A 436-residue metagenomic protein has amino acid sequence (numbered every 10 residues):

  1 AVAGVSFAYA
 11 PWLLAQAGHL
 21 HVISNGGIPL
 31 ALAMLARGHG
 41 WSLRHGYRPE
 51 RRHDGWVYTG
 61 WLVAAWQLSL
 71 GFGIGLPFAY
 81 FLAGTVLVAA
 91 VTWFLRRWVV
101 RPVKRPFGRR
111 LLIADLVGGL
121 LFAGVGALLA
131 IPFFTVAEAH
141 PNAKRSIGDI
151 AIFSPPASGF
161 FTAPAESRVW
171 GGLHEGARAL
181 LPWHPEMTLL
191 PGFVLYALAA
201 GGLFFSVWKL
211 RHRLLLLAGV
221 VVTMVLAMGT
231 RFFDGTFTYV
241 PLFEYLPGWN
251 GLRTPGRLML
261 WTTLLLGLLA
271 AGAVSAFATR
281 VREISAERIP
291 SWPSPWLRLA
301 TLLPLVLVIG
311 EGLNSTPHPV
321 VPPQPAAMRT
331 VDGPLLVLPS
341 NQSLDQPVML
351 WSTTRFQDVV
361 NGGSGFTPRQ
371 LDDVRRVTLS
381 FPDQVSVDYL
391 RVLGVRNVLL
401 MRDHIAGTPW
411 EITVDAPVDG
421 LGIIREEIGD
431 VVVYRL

Functional and structural regions predicted by a protein language model:
A1-F94, D115, F122, G126 (+1 more regions): Membrane-embedded helix bundles of polyisoprenyl
V22-A31, A79, V194-L195, L258-L269: Membrane-embedded alpha-helical segments of multi-pass membrane proteins, especially the transmembrane helices
V63, R101-I131, I147-I152, A218-V222: Hydrophobic alpha-helical membrane-interfacial segments at the cytosolic entry of transmembrane helices
L95-L116, A199-T238, E287-P295: Membrane-interface helix-loop-helix junctions at transmembrane boundaries of multi-pass membrane enzymes, predominantly
D115-A123, L268-E311: Signature aromatic-anchored transmembrane alpha helix within multi-pass, membrane-resident enzymes that catalyze glycan
G124-L203, P247, P255, M259: Periplasmic/ER-lumenal interhelical loops and adjacent helix-loop junctions in multi-pass membrane proteins
L190-F193, V240-F277: Hydrophobic/aromatic-rich transmembrane helices and adjacent perimembrane loops
P304-L436: Extracytoplasmic
